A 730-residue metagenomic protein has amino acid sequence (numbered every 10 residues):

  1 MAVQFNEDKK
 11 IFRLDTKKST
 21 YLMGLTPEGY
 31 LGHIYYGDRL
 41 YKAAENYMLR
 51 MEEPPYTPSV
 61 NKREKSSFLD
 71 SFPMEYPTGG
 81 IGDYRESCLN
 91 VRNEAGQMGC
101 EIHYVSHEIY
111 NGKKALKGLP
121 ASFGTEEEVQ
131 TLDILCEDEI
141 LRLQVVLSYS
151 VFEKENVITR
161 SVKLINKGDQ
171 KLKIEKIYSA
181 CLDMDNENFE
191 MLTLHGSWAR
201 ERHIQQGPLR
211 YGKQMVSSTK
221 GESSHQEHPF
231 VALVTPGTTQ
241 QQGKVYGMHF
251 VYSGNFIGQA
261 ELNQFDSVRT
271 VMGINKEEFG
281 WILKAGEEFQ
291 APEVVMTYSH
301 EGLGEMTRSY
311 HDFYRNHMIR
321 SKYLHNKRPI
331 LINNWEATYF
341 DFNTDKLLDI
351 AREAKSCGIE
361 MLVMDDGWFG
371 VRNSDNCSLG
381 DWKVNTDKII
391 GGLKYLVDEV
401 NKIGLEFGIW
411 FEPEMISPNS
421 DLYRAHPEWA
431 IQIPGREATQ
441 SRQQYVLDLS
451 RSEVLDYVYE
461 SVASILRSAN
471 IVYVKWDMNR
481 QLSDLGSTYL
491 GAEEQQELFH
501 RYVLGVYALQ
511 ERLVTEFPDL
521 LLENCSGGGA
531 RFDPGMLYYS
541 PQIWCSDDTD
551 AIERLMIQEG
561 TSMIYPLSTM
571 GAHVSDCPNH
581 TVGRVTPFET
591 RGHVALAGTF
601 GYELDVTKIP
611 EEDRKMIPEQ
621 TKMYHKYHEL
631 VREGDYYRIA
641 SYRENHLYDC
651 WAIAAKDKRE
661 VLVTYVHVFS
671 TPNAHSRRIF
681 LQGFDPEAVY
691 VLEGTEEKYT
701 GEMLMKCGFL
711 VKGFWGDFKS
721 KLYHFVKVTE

Functional and structural regions predicted by a protein language model:
F5, K10-R13, L31-E261, E277-F279 (+1 more regions): Polysaccharide-binding surfaces and accessory modules of carbohydrate-active proteins
K18, V162, G286, I332 (+8 more regions): Conserved, mostly hydrophobic/aromatic
D70-P73, T78-Y110, L116, Q242-N255 (+5 more regions): Glycine-rich, aromatic-flanked loop segments that form ligand/cofactor-binding clefts across common enzyme folds
Q97-S106, W281-H300, K719-V726: Short Pro-Gly-centered flexible turn/kink motifs
V231, Y642-D685: Carbohydrate-binding surface patches
Y323-E460, Y473: Aromatic-lined carbohydrate-binding/catalytic grooves of carbohydrate-active enzymes
I390-G392, R424-H426, A430-P587, T599 (+2 more regions): Active-site neighborhood of glycoside hydrolase catalytic domains
T700-E730: C-terminal beta-strand-rich structural cap/linker in extracellular carbohydrate-active enzymes
